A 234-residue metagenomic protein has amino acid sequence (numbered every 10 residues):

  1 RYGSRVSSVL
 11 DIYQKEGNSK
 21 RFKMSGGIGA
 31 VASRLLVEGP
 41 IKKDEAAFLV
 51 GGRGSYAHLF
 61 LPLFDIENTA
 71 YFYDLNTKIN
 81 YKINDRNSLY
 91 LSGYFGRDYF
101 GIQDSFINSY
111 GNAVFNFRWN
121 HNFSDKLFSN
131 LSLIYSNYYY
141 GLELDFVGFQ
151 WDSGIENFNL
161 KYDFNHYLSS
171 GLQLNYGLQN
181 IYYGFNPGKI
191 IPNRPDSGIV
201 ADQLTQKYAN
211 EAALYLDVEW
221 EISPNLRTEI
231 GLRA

Functional and structural regions predicted by a protein language model:
R1, R5-K15, F22-E67, Y71-K82 (+1 more regions): Predominantly transmembrane beta-strands of Gram-negative outer membrane beta-barrel pores used for transport
R5, S19, G26-A30, N68-F72 (+3 more regions): Transmembrane beta-barrel outer-membrane domains
E16-N18, I199: Glycine/charged-rich beta-loop-alpha catalytic/anionic-binding loops adjacent to active sites
G17, D44, I222-L226: Secondary-structure transition/capping motifs at alpha-helix termini and the adjoining loop/turn into the next element
L35-L36, G101, G141-L142: A short, polar/proline- and glycine-enriched secondary-structure boundary/capping micro-motif
H58, D98-I102: Short, well-ordered, mixed-charge alpha-helical segments that flank or form enzyme active sites
P62-D65, Q103-I107: Short, solvent-exposed loop/turn segments at secondary-structure boundaries
N80-R97, S109-A234: Face-selective signature of the C-terminal outer-membrane beta-barrel domain
